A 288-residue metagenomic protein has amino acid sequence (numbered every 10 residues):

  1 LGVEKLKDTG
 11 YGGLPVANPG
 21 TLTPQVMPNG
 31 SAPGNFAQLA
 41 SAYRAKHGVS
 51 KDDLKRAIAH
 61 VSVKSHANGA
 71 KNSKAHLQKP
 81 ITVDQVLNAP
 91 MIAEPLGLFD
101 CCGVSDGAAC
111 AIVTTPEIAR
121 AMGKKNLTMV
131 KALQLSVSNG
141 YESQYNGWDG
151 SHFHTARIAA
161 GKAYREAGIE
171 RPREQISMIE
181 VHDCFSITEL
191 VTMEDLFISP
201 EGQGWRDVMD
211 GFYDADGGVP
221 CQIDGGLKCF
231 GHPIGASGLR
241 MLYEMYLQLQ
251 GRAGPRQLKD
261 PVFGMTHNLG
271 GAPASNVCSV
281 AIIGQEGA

Functional and structural regions predicted by a protein language model:
L1-G13, Q175-D195: Conserved beta-ketoacyl condensing-enzyme motif
L1-K51: Flexible glycine-/small-residue-enriched beta->alpha junction loops that bind anionic phosphate/pyrophosphate groups
G2, D8-V16, A75-P90, M129-L135 (+2 more regions): Acidic-glycine-rich active-site phosphate/pyrophosphate-binding loop
L22-V26, K46, R56-H60, K64 (+7 more regions): Condensing-enzyme catalytic core mediating Claisen C-C bond formation in acyl metabolism
G30-V83: N-terminal leader/propeptide and maturation segments of large enzyme subunits in energy/redox metabolism and hydrolases
K46-D52, A159-Q175, A253: Phosphate/pyrophosphate-binding loops at sites that engage ATP/ADP/AMP, CoA/4′-phosphopantetheine, polyphosphate
C110, T155, A159-G168, T188-L196 (+2 more regions): Stable alpha-helical structural segments in soluble proteins, enriched in small hydrophobic residues
E142-G147, H182-R206, P233, A272-V280: Short glycine/threonine-rich loop-to-helix capping motif typified by GTGT followed within a few residues by an Asp-Pro
